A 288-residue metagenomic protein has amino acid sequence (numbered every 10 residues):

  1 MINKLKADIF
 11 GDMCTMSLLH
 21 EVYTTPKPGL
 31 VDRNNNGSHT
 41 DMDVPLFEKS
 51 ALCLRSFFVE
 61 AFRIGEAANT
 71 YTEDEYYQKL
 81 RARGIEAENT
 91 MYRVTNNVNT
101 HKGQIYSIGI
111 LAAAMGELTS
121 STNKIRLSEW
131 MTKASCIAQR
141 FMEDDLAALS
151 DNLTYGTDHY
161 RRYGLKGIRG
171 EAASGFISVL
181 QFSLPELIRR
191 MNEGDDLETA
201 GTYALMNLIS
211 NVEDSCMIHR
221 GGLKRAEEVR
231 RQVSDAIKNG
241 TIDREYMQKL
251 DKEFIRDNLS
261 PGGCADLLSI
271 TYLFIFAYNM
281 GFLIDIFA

Functional and structural regions predicted by a protein language model:
M1-Y71, Y77-Q78, M115-K252, R256 (+2 more regions): Phosphate-rich cofactor/ligand-interacting catalytic cores and adjacent structured alpha/beta frameworks
V59-G116: Long, hydrophobic/aromatic-enriched structural stretches that serve as scaffold segments
T90-K102, E193, K252-P261: A short glycine/serine-rich beta->alpha loop
G263-L268: Catalytic cores of Mg2+-dependent Asp-rich isoprenoid enzymes
S269-L273, A277: Membrane-helix cytosolic exit motif
